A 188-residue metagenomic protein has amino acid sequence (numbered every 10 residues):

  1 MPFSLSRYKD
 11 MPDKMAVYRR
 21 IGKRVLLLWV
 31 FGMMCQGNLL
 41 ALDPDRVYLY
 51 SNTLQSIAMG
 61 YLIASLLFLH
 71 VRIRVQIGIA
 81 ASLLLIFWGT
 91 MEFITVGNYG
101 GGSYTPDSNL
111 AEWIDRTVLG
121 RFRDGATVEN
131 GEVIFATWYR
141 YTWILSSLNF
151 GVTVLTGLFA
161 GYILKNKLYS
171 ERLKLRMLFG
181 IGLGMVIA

Functional and structural regions predicted by a protein language model:
M1-D10, L66-R72, L158-Y169: Structural signal for the C-terminal ends of transmembrane alpha-helices and the immediately following loop
M1-L49, L54-I57: Membrane helical hairpin/interfacial module
L26-V30, Q55-I63, V71, F87-T90: Membrane-embedded alpha-helical core segments of multi-pass
W29-N38, L84-F93, G184-A188: Aromatic-anchored segments of alpha-helical transmembrane domains
Y50-L62, L148-T156: Membrane-embedded alpha-helical segments of multi-pass membrane proteins, especially the transmembrane helices
V71-A81, E171-F179: Membrane-interfacial entry segments at the cytosolic side of transmembrane helices
I73-V152: Long hydrophobic alpha-helical segments that form multi-pass transmembrane helix bundles in integral membrane proteins
W138-A188: A conserved active-site cap/scaffold subdomain adjacent to cofactor or substrate pockets
